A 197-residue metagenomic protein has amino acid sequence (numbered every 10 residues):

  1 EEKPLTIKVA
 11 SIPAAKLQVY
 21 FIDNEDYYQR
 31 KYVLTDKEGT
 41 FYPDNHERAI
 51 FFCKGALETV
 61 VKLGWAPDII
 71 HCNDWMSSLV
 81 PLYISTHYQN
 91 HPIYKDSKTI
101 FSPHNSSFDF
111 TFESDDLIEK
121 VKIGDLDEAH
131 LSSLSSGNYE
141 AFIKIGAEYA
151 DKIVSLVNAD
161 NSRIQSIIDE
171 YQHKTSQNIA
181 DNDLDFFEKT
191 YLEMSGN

Functional and structural regions predicted by a protein language model:
E1-N197: Catalytic cores of nucleotide-sugar-dependent glycosyltransferases that transfer UDP/GDP/TDP-activated
